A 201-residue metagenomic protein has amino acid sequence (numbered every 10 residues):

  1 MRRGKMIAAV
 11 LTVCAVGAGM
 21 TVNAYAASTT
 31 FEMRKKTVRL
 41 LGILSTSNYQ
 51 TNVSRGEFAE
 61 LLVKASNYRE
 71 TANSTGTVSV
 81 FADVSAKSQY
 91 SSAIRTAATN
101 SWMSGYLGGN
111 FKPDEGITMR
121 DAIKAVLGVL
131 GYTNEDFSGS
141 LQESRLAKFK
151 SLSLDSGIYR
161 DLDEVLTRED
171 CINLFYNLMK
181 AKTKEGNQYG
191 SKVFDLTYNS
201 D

Functional and structural regions predicted by a protein language model:
R2-E32, K36-A59, V63-S91, N100-D121 (+2 more regions): Feature responds to low-complexity, polar/acidic, surface-exposed segments characteristic of secreted/exported proteins
A97: N-terminal cofactor/phosphate-binding cores enriched in small/glycine residues, especially glycine-rich loops such as
E169, L174: Surface-exposed binding/hinge segments that line and control ligand-binding clefts or catalytic entry sites
